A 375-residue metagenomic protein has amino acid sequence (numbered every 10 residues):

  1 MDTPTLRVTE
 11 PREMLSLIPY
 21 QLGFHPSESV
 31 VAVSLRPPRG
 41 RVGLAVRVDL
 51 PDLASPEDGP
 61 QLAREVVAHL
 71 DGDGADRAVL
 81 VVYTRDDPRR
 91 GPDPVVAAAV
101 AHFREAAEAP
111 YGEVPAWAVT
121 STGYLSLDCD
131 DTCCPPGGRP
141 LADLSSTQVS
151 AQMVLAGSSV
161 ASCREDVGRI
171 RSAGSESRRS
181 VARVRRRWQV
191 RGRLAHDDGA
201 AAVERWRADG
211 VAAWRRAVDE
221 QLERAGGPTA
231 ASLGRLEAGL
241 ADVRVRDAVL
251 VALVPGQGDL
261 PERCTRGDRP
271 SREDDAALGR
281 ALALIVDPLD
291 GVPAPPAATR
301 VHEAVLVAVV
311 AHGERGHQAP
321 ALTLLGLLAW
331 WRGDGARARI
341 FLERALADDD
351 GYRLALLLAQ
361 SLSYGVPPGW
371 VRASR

Functional and structural regions predicted by a protein language model:
D2-R12, P19-Q21, H25-E28, G43 (+1 more regions): Charged, compositionally biased boundary regions
V30-L35: Short beta-strand scaffold segments in enzyme catalytic cores
P37-G40: Short, glycine-anchored, charge-dense loop/turn motifs used at functional sites
